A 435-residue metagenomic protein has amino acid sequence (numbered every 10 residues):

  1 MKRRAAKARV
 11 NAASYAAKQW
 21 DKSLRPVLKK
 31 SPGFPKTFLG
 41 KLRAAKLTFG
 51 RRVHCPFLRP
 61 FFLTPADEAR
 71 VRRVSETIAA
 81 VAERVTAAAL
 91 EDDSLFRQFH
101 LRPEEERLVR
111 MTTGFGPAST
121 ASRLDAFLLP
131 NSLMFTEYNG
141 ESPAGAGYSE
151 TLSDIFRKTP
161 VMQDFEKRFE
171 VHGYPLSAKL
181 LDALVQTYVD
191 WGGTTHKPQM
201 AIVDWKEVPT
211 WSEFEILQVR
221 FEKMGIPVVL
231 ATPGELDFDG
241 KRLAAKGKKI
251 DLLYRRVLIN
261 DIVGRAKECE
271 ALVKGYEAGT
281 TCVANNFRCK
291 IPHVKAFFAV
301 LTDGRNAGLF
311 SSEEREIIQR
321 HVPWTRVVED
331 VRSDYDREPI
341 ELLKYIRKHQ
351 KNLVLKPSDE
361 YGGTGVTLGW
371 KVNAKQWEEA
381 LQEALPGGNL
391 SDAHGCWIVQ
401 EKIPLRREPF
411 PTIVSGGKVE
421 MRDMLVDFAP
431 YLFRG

Functional and structural regions predicted by a protein language model:
M1-G435: Preference for protein termini
